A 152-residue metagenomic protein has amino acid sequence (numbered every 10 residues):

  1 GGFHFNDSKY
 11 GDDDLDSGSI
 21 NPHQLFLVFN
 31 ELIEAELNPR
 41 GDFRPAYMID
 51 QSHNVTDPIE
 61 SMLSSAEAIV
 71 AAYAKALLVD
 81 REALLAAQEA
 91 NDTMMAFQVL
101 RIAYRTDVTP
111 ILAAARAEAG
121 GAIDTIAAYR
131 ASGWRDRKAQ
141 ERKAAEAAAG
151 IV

Functional and structural regions predicted by a protein language model:
G1-V152: Histidine-acidic metal/acid-base catalytic patches
